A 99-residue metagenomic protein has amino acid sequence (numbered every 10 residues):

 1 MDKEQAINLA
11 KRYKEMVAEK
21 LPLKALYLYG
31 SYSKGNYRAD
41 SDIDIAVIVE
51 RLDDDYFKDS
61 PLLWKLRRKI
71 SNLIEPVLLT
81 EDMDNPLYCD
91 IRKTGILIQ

Functional and structural regions predicted by a protein language model:
M1-A25, K34-A39, E50-Q99: Catalytic core of pol beta-like nucleotidyltransferases
Y29-S31: Glycine-rich beta-strand-to-loop/alpha-helix junction loops that act as flexible
S41-I43: Short glycine- and acidic-residue-rich catalytic loops of nucleotidyl-transferase/cyclase enzymes
I45-V47: Short beta-strand->loop micro-motif that forms the acidic, two-metal-ion catalytic signature in nucleotide-processing
